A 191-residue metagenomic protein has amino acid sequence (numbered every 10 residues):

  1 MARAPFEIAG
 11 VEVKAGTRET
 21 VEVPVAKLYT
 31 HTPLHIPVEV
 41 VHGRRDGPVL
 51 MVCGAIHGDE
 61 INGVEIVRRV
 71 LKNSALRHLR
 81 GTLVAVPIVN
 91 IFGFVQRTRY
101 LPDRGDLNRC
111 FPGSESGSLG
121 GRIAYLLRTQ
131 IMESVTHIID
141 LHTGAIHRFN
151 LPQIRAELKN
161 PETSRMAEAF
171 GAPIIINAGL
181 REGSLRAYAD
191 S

Functional and structural regions predicted by a protein language model:
M1-S191: Structured catalytic-domain cores with a bias toward divalent-metal coordination
